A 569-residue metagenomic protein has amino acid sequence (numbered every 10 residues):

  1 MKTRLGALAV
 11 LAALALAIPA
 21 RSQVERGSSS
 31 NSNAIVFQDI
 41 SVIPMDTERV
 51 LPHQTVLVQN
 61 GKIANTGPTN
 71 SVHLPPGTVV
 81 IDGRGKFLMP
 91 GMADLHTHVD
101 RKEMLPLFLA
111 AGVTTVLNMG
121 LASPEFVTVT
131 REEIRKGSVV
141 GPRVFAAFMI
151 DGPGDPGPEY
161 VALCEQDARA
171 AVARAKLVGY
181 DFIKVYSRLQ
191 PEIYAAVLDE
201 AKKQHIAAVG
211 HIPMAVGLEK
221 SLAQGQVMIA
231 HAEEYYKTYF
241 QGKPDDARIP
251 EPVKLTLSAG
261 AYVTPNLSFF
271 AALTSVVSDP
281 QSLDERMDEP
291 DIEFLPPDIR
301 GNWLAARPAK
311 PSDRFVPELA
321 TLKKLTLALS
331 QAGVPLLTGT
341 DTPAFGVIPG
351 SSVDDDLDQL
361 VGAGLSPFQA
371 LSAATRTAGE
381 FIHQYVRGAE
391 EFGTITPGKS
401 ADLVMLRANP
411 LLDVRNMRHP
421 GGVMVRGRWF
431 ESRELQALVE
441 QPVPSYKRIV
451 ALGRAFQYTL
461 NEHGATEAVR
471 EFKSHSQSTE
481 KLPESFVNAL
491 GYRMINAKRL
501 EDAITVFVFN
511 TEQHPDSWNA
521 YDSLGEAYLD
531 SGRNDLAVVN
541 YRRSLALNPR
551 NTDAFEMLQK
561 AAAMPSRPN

Functional and structural regions predicted by a protein language model:
V24-G27, V42-T55, P68-N70, I348-S351 (+2 more regions): Acidic, glycine-enriched loop/beta-strand segments at the rims of small-molecule binding/catalytic pockets
I35-F37, Q59, H73-A110, T114 (+1 more regions): Replace "His-x-His-based motif
G83-L88, L95, M104-M214, L218-E234 (+1 more regions): Divalent-metal coordination cores built from histidine and acidic residues
R174-L189, F240-A363, R433, V439-V450: Active-site neighborhoods of metal-dependent hydrolases
E484, L500, W518-N519, T552-D553: Helix-start (N-cap) detector for alpha-helical repeat units in TPR-like alpha-solenoids, especially tetratricopeptide
